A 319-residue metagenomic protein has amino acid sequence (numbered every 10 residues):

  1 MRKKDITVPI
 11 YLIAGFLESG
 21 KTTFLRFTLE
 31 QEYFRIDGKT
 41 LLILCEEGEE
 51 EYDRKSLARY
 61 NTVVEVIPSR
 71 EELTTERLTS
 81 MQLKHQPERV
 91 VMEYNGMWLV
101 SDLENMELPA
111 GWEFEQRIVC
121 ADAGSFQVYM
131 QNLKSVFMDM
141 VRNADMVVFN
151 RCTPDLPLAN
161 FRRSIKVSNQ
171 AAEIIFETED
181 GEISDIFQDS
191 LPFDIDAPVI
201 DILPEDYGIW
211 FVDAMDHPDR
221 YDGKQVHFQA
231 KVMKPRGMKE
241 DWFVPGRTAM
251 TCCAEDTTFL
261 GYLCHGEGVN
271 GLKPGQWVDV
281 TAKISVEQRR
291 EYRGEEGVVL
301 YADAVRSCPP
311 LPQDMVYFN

Functional and structural regions predicted by a protein language model:
R2-A14, E18-Q116, C120-Q127: Nucleotide-state-sensitive switch-loop elements of NTP-binding domains
T23, F114-V119, S125, F137 (+1 more regions): OB-fold and OB-like single-stranded nucleic-acid-recognition modules and their adjacent interaction interfaces
N132-V136: Charged helix-capping and loop-helix junction motifs
